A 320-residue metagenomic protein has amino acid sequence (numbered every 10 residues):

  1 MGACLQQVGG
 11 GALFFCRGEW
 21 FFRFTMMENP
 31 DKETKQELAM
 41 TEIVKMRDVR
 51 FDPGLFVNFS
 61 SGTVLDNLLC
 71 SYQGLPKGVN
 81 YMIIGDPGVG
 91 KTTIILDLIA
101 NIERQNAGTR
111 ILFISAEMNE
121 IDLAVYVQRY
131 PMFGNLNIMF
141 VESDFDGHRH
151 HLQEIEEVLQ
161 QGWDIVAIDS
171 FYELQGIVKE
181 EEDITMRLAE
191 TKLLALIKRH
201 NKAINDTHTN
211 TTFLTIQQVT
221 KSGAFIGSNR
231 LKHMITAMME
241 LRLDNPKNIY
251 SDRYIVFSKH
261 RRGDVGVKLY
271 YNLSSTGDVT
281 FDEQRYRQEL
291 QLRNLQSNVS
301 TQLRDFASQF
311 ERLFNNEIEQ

Functional and structural regions predicted by a protein language model:
Q7, W20-F21: Cationic, low-complexity basic patches in intrinsically disordered or flexible, solvent-exposed regions
T41-L69: N-terminal pre-Walker A segment at the start of P-loop NTPase domains
C70-G78: Phosphate-binding P-loop
K77-R149: Conserved P-loop
M82, I165-D169, L214: Structural motif
I84, N201-T301: Phosphate-binding/switch region of NTP-binding enzymes
S143-D206: Phosphate-binding/switch loop-helix module in NTP-utilizing enzymes
